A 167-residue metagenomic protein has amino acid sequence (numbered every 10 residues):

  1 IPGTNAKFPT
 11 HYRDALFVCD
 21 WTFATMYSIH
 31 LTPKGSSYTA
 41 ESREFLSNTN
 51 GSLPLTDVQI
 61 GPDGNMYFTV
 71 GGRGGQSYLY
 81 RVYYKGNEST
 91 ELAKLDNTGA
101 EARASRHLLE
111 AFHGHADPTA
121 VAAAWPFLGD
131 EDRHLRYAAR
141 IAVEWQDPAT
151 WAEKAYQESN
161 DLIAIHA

Functional and structural regions predicted by a protein language model:
I1-F112, A142: Beta-propeller domains with acidic blade repeats across secreted/periplasmic ectodomains and cytosolic WD/CNH propellers
P9-Y12, A124-W125, R133-L135: Glycine- and acidic
A102-A116, P126, H134-Q146, E153-Q157 (+1 more regions): Structural detector for internal amphipathic alpha-helices that build alpha-solenoid repeat scaffolds
D117-V121: Core helices of alpha-solenoid repeat scaffolds
